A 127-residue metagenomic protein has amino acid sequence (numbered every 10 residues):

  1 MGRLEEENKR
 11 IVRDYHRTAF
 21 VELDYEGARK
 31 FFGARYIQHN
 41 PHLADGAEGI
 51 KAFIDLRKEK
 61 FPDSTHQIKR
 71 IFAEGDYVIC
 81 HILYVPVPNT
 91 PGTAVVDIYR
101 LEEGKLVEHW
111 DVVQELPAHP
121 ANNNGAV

Functional and structural regions predicted by a protein language model:
M1-V127: C-terminal and inter-domain tail/linker signature
